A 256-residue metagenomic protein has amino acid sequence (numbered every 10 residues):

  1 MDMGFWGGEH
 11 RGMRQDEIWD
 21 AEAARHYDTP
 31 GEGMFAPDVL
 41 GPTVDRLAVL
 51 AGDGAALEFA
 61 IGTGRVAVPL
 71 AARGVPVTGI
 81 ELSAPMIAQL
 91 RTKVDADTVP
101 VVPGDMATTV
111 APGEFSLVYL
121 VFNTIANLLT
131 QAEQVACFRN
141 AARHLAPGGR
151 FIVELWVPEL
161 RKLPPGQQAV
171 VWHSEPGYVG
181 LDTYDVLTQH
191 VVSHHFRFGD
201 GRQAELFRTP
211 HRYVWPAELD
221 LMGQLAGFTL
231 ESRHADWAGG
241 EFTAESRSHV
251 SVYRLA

Functional and structural regions predicted by a protein language model:
D2-G52: Conserved class I S-adenosyl-L-methionine
D53-G62: Conserved class I S-adenosyl-L-methionine
T63-T108: Class I SAM-dependent methyltransferase SAM/SAH-binding core
T108-L117: A short acidic, Gly/Pro-enriched loop at the edge of an enzyme's catalytic core that lines a small-molecule cofactor
S116-A132: A short SAM/SAH-binding and catalytic strip from SAM-dependent methyltransferases
V135-P147: A short glycine-rich, Lys/Arg-flanked "PGG" loop and its adjoining helix->strand segment in the class I
P147, I152-M222: SAM-dependent methyltransferase
P216-A256: C-terminal lobe and adjacent flexible extensions of AdoMet/dcAdoMet transferase-like proteins
